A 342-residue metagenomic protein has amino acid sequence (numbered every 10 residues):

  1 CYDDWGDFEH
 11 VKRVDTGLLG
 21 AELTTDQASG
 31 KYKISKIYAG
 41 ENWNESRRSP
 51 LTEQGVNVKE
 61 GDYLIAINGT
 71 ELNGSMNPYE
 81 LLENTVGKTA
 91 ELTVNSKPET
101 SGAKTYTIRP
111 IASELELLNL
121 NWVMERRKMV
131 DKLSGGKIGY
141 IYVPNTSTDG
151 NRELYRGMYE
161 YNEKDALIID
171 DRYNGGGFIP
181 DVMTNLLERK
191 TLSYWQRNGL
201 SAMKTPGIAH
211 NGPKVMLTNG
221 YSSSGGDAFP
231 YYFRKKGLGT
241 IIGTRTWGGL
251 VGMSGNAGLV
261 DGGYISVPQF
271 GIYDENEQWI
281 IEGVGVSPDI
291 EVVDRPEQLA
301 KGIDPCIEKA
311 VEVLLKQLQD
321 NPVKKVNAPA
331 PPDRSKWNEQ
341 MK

Functional and structural regions predicted by a protein language model:
C1-Q27: Extended boundary segments
G6-K12, K33-S35, E41-T52, I65-G263 (+2 more regions): Cleft-lining beta-strand/loop regions that shape enzyme active-site pockets
A21-N44, V58: Active-site-adjacent "gating/activation" loops or surface patches in catalytic cores
T24, T93-K97, Y273: A generic structural motif
V94, E282, A300-K301, P305-E308 (+1 more regions): Conserved functional hotspot residues or short segments at active or partner-binding sites across diverse domains
K128-M129, S222-S224, L259-E291: Metal-dependent DNA phosphodiester-chemistry modules and their immediately adjacent helices/loops in DNA-processing
E291-Q298: C-terminal or mid-to-C-terminal helical accessory/interaction module adjacent to the motor/catalytic core
